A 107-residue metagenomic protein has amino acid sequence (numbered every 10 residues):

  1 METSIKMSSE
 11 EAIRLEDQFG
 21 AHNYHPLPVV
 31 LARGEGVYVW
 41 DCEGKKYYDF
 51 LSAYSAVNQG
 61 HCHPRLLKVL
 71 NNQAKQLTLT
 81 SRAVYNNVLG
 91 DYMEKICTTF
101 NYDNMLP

Functional and structural regions predicted by a protein language model:
M1, G44: Conserved S/T- and glycine-rich ATP-binding loop of Class I adenylate-forming
E2-E35, A53, A83, K95: Active-site-adjacent loop/helix segments that line or gate small-molecule/cofactor pockets in enzymes
K6, K46-P107: Glycine-rich loop-to-alpha-helix module at the N-terminal edge of alpha/beta enzyme cores
E10-E11, D41-C42, L67-K68: Short, flexible segments with low predicted structural confidence
G34-V37, E43: Short loop/turn microsegments at loop-to-beta-strand junctions
